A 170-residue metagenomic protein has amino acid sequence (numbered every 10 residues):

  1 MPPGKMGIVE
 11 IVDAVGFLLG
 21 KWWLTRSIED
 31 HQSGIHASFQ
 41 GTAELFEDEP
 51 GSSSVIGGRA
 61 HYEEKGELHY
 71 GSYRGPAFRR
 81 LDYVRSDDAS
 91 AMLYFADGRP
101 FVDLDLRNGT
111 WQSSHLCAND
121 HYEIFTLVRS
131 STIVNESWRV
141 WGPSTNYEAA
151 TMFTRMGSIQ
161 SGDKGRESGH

Functional and structural regions predicted by a protein language model:
P2-H170: Soluble ligand-binding/transfer domains with enclosed cavities or grooves
